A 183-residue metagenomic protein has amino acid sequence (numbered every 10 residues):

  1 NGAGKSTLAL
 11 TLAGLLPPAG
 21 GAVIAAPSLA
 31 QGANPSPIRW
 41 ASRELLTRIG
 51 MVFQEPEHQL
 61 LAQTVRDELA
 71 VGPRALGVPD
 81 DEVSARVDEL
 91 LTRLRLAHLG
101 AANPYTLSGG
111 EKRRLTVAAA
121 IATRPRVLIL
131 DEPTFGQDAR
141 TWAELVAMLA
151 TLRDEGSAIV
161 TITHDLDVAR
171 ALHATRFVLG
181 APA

Functional and structural regions predicted by a protein language model:
A13: Helix-to-loop junction immediately C-terminal to a conserved catalytic motif
D81-L99: Conserved ABC ATPase "signature" region
N103-L107, E111: Conserved ABC ATPase signature
V117: Hydrophobic anchor residue at the start of the ABC signature
A120-I121: ABC ATPase C-loop
R124: Conserved catalytic motifs of ABC-family nucleotide-binding domains
L128-D131: Catalytic Walker B motif of ABC-type/P-loop ATPase nucleotide-binding domains
S157-I162: Conserved H-loop
